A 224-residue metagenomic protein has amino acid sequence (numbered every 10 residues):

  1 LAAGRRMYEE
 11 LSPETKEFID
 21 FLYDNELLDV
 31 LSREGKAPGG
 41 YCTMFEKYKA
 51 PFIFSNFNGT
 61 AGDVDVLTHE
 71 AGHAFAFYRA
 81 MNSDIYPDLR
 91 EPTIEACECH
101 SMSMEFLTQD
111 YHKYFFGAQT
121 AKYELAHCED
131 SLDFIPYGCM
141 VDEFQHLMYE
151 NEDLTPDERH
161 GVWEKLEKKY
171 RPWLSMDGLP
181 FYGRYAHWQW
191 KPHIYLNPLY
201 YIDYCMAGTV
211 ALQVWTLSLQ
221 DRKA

Functional and structural regions predicted by a protein language model:
L1-A224: Cation-handling catalytic/transport regions enriched in His/Asp/Glu
